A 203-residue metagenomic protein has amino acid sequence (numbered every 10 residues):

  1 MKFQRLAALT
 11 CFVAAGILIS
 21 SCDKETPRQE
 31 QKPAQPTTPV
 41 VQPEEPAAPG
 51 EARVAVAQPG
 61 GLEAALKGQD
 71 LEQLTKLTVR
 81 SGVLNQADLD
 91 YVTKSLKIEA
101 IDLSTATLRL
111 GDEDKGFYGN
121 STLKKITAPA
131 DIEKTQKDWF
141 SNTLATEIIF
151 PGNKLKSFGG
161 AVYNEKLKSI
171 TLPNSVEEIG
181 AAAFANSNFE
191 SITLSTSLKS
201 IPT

Functional and structural regions predicted by a protein language model:
M1-A8: Bacterial N-terminal signal peptides that target proteins for export
L18-S21: C-terminal motif of bacterial Sec signal peptides marking the signal peptidase cleavage site
T26-Q42: Short, low-complexity, disordered segments immediately C-terminal to signal peptides in bacterial exported proteins
V41-D70: The feature captures the LRR N-terminal capping module
E51-A57, T75-L84, K97-R109, S121-K134 (+3 more regions): Structural signature of tandem-repeat unit edges
A65-D70, D90-K94, K115-G119, W139: Leucine-rich repeat
N85-L89: Short acidic, Gly/Pro-enriched loop/turn segments at secondary-structure junctions
G116, Q136-W139, G159-A161, G180-A183 (+1 more regions): Consensus positions within tandem repeat domains that build extended binding/scaffold surfaces
